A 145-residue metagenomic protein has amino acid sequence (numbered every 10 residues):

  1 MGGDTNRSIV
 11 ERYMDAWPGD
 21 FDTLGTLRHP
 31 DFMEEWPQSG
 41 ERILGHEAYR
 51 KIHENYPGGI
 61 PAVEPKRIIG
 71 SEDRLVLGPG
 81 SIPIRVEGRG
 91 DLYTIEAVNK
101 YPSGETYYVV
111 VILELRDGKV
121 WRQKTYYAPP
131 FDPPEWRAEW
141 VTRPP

Functional and structural regions predicted by a protein language model:
M1-P145: C-terminal and inter-domain tail/linker signature
